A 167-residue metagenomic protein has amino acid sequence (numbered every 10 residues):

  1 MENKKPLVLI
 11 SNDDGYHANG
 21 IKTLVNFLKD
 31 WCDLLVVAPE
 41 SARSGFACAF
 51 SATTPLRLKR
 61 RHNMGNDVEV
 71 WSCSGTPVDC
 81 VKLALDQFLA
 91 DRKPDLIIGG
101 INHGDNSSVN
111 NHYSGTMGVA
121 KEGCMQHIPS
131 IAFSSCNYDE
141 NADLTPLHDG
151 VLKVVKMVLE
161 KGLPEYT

Functional and structural regions predicted by a protein language model:
E2-K4, V8, N19-Q87: A cross-family phosphate/adenosyl-ligand binding-site feature
L7, D95-L96: Structural motif
S11, V37-P39, G99-N102, F133-S134: Short beta-strand segments
D14, A42, T76-P77, N102-G104: Short glycine-rich anion-binding loops that position phosphate/pyrophosphate groups of nucleotides and phosphorylated
F88-K93: Glycine-rich phosphate-binding loop signature in dinucleotide/nucleotide-binding domains
D105-S114: Glycine/threonine-rich flexible loop motifs
V119-G123: Hydrophobic/aromatic ligand-binding patch that stacks against planar heteroaromatic rings of cofactors or nucleotides
C124-T167: Glycine-rich, Lys/Arg-enriched anion-binding loops that position phosphate/diphosphate groups for phosphoryl
